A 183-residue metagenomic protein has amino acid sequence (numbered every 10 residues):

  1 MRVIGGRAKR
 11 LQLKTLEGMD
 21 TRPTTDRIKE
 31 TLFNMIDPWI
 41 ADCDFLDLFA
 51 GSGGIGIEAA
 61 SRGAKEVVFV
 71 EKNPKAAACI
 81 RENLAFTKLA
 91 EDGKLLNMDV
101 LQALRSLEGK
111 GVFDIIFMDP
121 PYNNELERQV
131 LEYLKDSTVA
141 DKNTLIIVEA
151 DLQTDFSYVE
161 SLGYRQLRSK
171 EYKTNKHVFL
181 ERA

Functional and structural regions predicted by a protein language model:
M1-A183: Class I S-adenosyl-L-methionine-dependent methyltransferase catalytic core
